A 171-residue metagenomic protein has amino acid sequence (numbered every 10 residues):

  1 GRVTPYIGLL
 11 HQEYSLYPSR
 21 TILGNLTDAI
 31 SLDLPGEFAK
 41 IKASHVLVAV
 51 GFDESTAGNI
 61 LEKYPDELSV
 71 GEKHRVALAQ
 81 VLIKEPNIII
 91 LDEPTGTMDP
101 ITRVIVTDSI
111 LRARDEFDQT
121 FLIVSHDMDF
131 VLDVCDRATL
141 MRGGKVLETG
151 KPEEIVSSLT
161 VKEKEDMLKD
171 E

Functional and structural regions predicted by a protein language model:
Y64-L68: Conserved ABC ATPase signature
L78: Hydrophobic anchor residue at the start of the ABC signature
E85: Conserved catalytic motifs of ABC-family nucleotide-binding domains
I89-D92: Catalytic Walker B motif of ABC-type/P-loop ATPase nucleotide-binding domains
S125-H126: H-loop/switch region of ABC-family ATPase nucleotide-binding domains
V131-D133: A short, surface-exposed alpha-helical micro-motif characterized by mixed small hydrophobic and charged/polar residues
